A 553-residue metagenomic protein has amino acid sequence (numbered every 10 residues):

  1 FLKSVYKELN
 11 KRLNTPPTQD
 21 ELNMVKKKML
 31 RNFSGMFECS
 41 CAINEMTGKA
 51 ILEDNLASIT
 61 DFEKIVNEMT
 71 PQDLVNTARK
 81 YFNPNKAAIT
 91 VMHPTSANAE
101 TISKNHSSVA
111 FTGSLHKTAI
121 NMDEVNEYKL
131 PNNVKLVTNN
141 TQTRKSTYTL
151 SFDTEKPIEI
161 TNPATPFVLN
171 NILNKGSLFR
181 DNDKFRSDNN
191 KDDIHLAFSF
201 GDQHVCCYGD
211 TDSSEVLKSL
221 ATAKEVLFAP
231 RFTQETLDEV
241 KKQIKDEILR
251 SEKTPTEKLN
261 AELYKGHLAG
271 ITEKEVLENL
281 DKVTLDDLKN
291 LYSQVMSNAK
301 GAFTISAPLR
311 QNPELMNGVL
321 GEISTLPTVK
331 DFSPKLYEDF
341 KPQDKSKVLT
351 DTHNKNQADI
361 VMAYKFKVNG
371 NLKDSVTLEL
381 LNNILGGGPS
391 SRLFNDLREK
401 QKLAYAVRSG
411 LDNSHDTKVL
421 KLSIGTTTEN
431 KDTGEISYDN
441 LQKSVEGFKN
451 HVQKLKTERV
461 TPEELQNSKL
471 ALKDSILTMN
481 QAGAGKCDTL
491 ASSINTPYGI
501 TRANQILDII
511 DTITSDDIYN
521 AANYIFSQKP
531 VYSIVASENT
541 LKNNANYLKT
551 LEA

Functional and structural regions predicted by a protein language model:
F1-G113, K184-F332, V368, K400-Q401 (+1 more regions): Charge-rich, well-structured scaffold segments of protease-associated domains
F1-L2, N162, P166, N182 (+7 more regions): Short, charged, low-complexity patches
K11, N171-G176, I384-G387, K454: Active-site catalytic microenvironments for nucleophilic, acid-base chemistry
H116-T165, K300, D331-R392: His/Glu-based metal-binding/catalytic segments typifying zinc-dependent metallopeptidases
L150-F152, F167-N170, H204-V205: Glycine-/proline-rich flexible loop or hinge segments
A164-S177, D188: Active-site SXXK
L169-L173, A223, L381: Buried hydrophobic packing segments
